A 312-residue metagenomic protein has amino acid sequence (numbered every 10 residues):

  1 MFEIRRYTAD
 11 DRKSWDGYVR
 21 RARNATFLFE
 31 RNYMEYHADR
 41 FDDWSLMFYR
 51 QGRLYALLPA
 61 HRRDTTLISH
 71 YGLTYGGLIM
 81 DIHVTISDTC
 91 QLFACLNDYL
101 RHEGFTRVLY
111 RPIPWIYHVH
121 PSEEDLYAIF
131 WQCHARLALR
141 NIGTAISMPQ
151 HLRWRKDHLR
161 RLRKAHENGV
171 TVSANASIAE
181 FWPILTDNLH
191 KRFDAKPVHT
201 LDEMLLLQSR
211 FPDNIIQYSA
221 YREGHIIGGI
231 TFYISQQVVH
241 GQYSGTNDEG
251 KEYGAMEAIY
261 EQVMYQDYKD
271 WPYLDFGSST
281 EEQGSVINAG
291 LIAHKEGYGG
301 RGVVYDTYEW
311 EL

Functional and structural regions predicted by a protein language model:
F2-Q51, Y55-T66, P112-G250: A conserved beta-strand-loop-helix scaffold within acyl/acetyltransferase catalytic domains
V19, L100, A165, Q266-D267: A generic structural signal for well-ordered alpha-helical segments
F41-D43, H102-F105, I215, K269-W271: Short, high-confidence coil segments that cap the C-terminus of an alpha-helix and link into the following beta-strand
Y49, L57-A60, L73, I79 (+3 more regions): Aromatic (often tryptophan-rich) hydrophobic motifs at membrane interfaces
D64, F93-L100, W131: Short, charged beta->alpha transition segments
H70-Y75, I79, W182-D187: Short, basic/glycine-rich phosphate-binding loops at helix/coil junctions that contact nucleotide phosphates
Y99, F105, H134-R136: Conserved alpha/beta cores of soluble small-molecule-handling proteins
F105-I113: Divalent metal-dependent hydrolysis catalytic cores, especially in the metallo-beta-lactamase
